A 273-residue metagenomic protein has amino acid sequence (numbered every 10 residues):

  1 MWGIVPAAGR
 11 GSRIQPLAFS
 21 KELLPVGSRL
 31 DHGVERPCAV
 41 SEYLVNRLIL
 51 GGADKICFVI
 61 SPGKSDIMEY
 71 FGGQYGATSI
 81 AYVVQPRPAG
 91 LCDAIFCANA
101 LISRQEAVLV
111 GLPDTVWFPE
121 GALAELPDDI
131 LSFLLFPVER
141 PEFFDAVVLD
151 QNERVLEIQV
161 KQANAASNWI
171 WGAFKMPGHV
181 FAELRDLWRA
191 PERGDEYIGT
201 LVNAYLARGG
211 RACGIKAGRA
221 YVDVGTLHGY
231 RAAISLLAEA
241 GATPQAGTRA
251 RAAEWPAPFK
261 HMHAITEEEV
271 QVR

Functional and structural regions predicted by a protein language model:
M1-I67, T78-I80, Q85, E267-R273: N-terminal glycine-rich phosphate-binding loop and ensuing alpha1 helix
G3-V5, F58, V110, F133-L134 (+1 more regions): Structural beta-sheet core signal
R13, D66-E69, L201, A232: Phosphate- and divalent-cation-binding pockets in alpha/beta enzyme and binding domains that engage nucleotide-derived
L23, V147-L149, G214: A structural signal for short hydrophobic beta-strand segments in well-ordered beta-sheet cores
P62-G63, P86, E139, Y197 (+1 more regions): Short beta->alpha linker loops
I67-Q151, R185: Conserved beta-loop-beta/alpha segment of the NTase-like Rossmann-fold superfamily that binds/positions NTPs
A124, R154-R251, W255-F259: Catalytic-core segments of class I nucleotidyltransferases/pyrophosphorylases that form NMP-activated intermediates
W255-F259, H263-R273: Long, low-complexity C-terminal extensions of enzymes
